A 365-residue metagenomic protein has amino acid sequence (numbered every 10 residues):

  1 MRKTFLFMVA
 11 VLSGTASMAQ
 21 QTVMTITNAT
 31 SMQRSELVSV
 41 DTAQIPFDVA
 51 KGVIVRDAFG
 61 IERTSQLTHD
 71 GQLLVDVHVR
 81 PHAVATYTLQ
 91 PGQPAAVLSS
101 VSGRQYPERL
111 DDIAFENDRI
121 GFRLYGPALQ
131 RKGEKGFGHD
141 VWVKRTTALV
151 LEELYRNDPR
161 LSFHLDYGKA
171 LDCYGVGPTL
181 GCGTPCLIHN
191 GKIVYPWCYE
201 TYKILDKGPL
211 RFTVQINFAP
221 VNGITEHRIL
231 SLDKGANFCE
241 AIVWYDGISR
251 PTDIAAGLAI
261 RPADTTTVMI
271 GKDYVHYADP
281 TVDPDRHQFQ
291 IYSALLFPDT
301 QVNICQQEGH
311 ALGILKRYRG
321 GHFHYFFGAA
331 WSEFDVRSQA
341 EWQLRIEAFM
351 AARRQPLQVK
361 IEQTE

Functional and structural regions predicted by a protein language model:
M1-M24: Bacterial Sec-dependent N-terminal signal peptides
Q20-G103, F137: Alpha-mannosidase-like glycoside hydrolase catalytic domains involved in N-glycan trimming, generalizing to other
M24-N28, R119, I216, R228 (+1 more regions): Short, well-ordered beta-strand segments enriched in hydrophobic/aromatic residues
H69-R109, T252-T267, Y274-D285, S293 (+1 more regions): Extended acidic/polar, glycine-enriched regions that form or flank non-catalytic beta-rich accessory modules
Q72, V79, S293-E365: Beta-strand-rich recognition/accessory modules
T88, Q93-K192: Solvent-exposed N-terminal domain segments of exported/luminal and surface proteins
R160-G235: Extended, loop-rich substrate-binding clefts of extracytoplasmic carbohydrate-active enzymes
E226-R228, N237-M269: Acidic (Asp/Glu-rich), glycine- and aromatic
